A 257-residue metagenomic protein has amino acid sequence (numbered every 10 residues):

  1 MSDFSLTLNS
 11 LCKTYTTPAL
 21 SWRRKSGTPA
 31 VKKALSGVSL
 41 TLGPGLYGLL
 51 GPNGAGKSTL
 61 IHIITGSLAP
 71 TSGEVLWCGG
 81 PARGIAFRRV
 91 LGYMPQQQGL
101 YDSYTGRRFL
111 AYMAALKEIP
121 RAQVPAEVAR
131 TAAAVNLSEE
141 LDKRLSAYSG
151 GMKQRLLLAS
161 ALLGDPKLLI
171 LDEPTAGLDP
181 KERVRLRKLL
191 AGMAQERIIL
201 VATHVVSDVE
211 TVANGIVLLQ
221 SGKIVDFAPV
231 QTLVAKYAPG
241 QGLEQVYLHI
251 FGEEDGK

Functional and structural regions predicted by a protein language model:
L6, K33-L35, R88: Conserved structural motif at the start of ABC-family nucleotide-binding domains
L11, A111, A115, A122-E140: Conserved ABC ATPase "signature" region
T65: Helix-to-loop junction immediately C-terminal to a conserved catalytic motif
G73-F87: Conserved ABC transporter NBD signature motif
R144-Y148: Conserved ABC ATPase signature
L169-E173: Catalytic Walker B motif of ABC-type/P-loop ATPase nucleotide-binding domains
